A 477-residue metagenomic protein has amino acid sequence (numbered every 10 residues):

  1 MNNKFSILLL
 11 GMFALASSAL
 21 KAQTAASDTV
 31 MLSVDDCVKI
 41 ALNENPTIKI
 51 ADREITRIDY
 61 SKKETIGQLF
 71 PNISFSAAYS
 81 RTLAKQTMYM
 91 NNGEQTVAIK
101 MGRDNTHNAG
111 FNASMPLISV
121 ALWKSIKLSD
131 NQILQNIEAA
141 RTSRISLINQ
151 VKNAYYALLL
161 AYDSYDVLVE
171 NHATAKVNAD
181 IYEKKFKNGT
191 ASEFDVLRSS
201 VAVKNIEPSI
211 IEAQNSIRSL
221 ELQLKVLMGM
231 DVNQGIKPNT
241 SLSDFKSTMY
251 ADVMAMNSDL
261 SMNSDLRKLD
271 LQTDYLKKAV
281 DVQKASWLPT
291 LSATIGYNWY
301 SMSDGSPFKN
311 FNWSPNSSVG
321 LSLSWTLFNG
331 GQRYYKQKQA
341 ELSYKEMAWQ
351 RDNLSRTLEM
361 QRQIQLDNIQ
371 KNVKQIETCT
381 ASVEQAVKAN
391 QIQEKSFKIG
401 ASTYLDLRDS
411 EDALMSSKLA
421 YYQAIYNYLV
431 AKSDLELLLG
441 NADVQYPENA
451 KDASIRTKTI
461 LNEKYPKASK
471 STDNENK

Functional and structural regions predicted by a protein language model:
M1-V34, K477: Bacterial Sec-dependent N-terminal signal peptides
I7, Q23-S27, A420-K477: Acidic, low-complexity, intrinsically disordered peripheral segments
L32, Y60, S146-L260, N368 (+2 more regions): Periplasmic alpha-helical coiled-coil/stalk elements that build and connect Gram-negative outer-membrane
A41-T47, L260-D265, V373: Short loop-to-helix capping motifs
A51-T65, S143, L147-D166, K184 (+4 more regions): Amphipathic alpha-helical coiled-coil segments
N72-K85, N92-T142, R267-A279, K284-S355: Small/polar-residue-enriched beta-strand and adjacent coil segments characteristic of outer-membrane beta-barrel
D130, E193-A202, K338, Y404-D412: Short, charged, amphipathic alpha-helical segments
